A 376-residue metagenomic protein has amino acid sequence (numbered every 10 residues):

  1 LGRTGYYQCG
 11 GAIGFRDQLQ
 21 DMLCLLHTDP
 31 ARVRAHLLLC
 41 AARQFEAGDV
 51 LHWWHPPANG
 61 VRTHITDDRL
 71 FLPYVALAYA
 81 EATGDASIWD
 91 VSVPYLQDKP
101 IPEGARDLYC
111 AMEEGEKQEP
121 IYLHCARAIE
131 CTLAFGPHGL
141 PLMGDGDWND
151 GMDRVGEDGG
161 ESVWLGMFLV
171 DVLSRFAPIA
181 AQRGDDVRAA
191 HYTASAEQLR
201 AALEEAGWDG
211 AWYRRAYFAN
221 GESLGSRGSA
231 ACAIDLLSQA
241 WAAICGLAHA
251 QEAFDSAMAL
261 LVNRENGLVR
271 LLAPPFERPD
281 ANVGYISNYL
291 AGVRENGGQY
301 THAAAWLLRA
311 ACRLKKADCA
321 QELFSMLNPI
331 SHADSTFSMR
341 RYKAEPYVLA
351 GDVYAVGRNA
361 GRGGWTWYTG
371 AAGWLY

Functional and structural regions predicted by a protein language model:
L1-Y376: Acidic, mature catalytic/reactive cores of soluble proteins
